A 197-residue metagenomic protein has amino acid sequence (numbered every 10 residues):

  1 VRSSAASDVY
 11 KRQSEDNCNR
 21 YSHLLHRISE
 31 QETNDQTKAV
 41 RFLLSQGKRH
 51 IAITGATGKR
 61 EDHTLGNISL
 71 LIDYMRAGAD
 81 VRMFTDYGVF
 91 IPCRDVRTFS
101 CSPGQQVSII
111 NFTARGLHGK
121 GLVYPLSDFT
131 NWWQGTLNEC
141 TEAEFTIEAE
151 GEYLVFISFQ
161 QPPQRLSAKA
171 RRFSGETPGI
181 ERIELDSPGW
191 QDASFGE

Functional and structural regions predicted by a protein language model:
V1-A6, Y10: Single conserved hydrophobic/aromatic residue that forms the stacking wall/gate of nucleotide- or nucleobase-binding
S4, S14-R20: Feature captures the catalytic cores and cofactor-binding loops of soluble hydro-lyases/lyases that act on carboxylate
R12-E15, T33, R60-E61, G88-I91: Short gly/pro/ser/thr-enriched loop/turn and capping motifs at secondary-structure boundaries
L25-Q46: Short phosphate-binding loop-to-helix
R49-D62: N-terminal glycine-rich phosphate/adenylate-binding segment common to multiple enzyme folds
E61-I72: Short Gly/Thr/Asp-enriched flexible loops that form oxyanion-binding sites at enzyme active sites
D73-V107: Class I SAM-dependent methyltransferase SAM-binding "motif I" and its flanking Rossmann-like core
C93-E197: Long, charged alpha-helical interface segments
